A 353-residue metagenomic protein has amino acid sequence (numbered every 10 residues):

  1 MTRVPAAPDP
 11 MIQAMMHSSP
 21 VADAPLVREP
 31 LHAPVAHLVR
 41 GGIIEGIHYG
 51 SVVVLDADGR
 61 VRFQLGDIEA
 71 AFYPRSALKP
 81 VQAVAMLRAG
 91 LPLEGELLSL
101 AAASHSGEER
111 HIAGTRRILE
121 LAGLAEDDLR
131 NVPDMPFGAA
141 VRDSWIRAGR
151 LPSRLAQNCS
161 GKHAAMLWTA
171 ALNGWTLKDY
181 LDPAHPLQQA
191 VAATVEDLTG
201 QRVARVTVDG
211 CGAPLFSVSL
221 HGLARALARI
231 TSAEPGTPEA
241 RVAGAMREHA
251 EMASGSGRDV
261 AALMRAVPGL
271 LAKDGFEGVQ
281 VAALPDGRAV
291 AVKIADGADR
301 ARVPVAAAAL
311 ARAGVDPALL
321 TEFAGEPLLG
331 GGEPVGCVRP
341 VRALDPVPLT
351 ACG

Functional and structural regions predicted by a protein language model:
R3-P5, D9, A14-E29, E96-V203: Active-site-adjacent helix/loop patches that line small-molecule binding or acyl-intermediate pockets
V4, D9-E69: Beta-lactamase-like hydrolase cores
I44-Y49, L78, D274-F276: Short, flexible loop/turn motifs enriched in small residues
H48, F63-V81, E96-L97: Short active-site loop at a secondary-structure junction that contains or immediately precedes the catalytic residue(s)
L65-Y73, A102-H105, A148-Q157, V208-P214 (+1 more regions): A short glycine/serine-rich beta->alpha loop
P74-L91, R110: Active-site SXXK
H185, R202-E251, V281: Penicillin-binding protein/beta-lactamase superfamily catalytic region
T231-G353: Structured C-terminal helix/loop/strand segments within mature extracytoplasmic catalytic/sensor domains
